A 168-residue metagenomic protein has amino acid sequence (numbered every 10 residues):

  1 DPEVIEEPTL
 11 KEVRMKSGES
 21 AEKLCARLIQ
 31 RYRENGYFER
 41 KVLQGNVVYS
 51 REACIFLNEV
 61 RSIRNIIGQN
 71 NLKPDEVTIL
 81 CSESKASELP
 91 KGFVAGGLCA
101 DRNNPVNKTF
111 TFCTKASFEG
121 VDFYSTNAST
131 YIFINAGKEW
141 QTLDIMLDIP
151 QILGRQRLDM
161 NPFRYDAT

Functional and structural regions predicted by a protein language model:
D1-F38: Interdomain hinge/linker at the junction between the two RecA-like core domains of SF2 helicases
N35-N71: Conserved strand-helix element at the start of the C-terminal RecA-like helicase core
R51-I55, K108-F112, T130: Generic beta-sheet signal
E59-V60, T78-G97, T114-S117: Conserved helicase motor
S84, R164-T168: Long, low-complexity intrinsically disordered regions enriched in Ser/Thr/Pro/Gly
P105-G120: Conserved two-lobed SF2 helicase motor
D122-A136: A short beta-strand element within the Helicase C-terminal
G137-Y165: Conserved SF2 helicase motif VI
